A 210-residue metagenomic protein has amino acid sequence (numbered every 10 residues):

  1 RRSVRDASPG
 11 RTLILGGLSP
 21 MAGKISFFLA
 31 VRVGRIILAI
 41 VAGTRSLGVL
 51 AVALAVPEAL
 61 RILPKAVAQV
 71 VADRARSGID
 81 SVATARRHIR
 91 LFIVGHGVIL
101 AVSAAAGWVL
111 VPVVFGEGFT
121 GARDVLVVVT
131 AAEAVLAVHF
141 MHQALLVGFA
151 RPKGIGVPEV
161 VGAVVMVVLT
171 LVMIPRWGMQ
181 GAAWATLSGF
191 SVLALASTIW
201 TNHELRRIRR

Functional and structural regions predicted by a protein language model:
R1-V31, R74-A83, E204-R210: Interhelical loop/hinge segments that connect adjacent transmembrane helices in multipass membrane
T12-P20, I36-P57, T120-R123, M179-W184: Interfacial/gating helices of multi-pass transporter permease domains
I14, S81-V94, V102-A105, R123-L126: Interfacial transmembrane-helix starts/ends
F27, L50-Q69, I99, V129-L136: Transmembrane helix-bundle signature of multi-pass secondary active exporters and lipid flippases
S46-L47, A122-R123, A163-L195, W200-R207: Membrane-interface helix-loop junctions in multi-pass transport and translocation proteins
P57-D80, L145-G148: Helix-loop junctions and terminal segments of transmembrane helices in multi-pass membrane transport/translocation
R76-S77, A131-V160: Membrane-interface junctions at transmembrane-helix termini in multi-pass inner-membrane proteins
A105-A137, Q180: Interfacial segments at transmembrane-helix termini and the short loops linking adjacent helices
